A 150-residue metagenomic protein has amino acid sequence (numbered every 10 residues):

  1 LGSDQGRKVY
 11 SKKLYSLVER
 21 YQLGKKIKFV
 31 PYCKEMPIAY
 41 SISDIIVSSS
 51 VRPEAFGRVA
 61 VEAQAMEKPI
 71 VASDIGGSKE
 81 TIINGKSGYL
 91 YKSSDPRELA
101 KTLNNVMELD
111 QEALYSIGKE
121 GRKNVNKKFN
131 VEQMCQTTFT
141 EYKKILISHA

Functional and structural regions predicted by a protein language model:
G6-S11, G24-C33, A39, Y89-L90: Active-site donor-binding acidic/aromatic loop of nucleotide-activated sugar and phosphosugar transferases involved
F29-S43, A65, I83: Short acidic alpha-helix that forms the nucleotide-activated donor recognition element in Leloir-type transferases
P37, A55, A60-A65, K79-E80 (+1 more regions): Short alpha-helical segment that forms part of, or immediately flanks, the ligand-binding pocket in carbohydrate-active
S41-A55, K68: Acidic donor-binding loop of glycosyltransferase active sites
E62-A63, V71, L99: Short hydrophobic faces within alpha-helices
P69-A72, I82: Short hydrophobic beta-strand element within catalytic cores of glycosyltransferases and related nucleotide-activated
N84-G85, Y89-P96, N105-Q111: Conserved acidic donor-binding segment of nucleotide-sugar-dependent glycosyltransferases
E98, N105, E112-K128, Q136-T140 (+1 more regions): A short, well-ordered alpha-helix in the C-terminal region of glycosyltransferases
